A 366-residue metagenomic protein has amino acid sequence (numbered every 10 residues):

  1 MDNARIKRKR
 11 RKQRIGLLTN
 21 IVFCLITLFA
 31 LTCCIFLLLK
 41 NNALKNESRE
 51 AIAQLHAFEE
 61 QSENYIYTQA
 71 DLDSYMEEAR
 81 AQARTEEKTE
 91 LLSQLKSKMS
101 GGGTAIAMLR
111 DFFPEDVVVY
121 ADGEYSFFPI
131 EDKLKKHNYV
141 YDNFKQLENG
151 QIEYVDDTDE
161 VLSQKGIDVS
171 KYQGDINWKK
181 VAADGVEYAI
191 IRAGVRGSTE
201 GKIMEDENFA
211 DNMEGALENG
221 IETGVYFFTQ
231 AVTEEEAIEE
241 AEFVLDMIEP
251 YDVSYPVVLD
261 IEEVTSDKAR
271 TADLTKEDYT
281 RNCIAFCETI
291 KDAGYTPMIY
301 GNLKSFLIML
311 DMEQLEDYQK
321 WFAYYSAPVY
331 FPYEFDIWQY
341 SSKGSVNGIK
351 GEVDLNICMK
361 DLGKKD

Functional and structural regions predicted by a protein language model:
M1-I15: N-terminal Lys/Arg-rich, disordered targeting/topogenic segments
N20-L37: Hydrophobic membrane-insertion alpha-helices, especially the h-region of bacterial N-terminal signal peptides
N41-Y154: N-terminal, intrinsically disordered, polar/charged segments of Gram-positive cell-envelope systems that serve as
A105-G166, L315-D366: Functionally critical loop-and-helix segments that line ligand-binding/catalytic clefts of soluble enzyme domains
V118-G123, H137-G150, W178-A183, N212-E214 (+2 more regions): Short low-complexity stretches enriched in small and charged residues
D159, S163-T280, K291-D292: Substrate-binding cleft of extracellular glycoside hydrolase catalytic domains
P250-V257, I261-D366: Surface-exposed substrate-engagement region within the catalytic domains of secreted or surface-exposed extracellular
